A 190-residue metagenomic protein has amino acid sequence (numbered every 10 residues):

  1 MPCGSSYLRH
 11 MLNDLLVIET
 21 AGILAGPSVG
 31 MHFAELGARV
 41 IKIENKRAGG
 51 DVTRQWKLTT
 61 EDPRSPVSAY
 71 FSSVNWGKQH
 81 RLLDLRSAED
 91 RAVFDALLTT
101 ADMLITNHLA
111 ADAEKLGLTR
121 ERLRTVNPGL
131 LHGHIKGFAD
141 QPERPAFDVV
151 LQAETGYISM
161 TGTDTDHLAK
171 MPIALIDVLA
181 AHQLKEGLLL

Functional and structural regions predicted by a protein language model:
P2-L190: N-terminal helix-loop segment corresponding to the beta1-alpha1 unit of nucleotide/adenylate-binding folds
